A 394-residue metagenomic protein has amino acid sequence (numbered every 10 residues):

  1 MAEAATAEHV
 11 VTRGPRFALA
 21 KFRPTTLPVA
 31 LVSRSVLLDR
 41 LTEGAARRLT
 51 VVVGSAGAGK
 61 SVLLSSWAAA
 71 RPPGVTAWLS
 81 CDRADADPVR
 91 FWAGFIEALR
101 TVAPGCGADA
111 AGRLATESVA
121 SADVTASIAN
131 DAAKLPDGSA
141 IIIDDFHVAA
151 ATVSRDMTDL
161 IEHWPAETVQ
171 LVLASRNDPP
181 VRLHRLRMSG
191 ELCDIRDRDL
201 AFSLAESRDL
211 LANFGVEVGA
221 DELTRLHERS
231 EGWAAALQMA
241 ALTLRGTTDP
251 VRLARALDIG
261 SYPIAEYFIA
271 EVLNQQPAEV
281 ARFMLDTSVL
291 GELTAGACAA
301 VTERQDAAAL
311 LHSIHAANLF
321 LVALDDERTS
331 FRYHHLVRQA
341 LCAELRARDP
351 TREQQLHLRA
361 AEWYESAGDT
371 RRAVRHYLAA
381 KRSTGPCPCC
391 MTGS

Functional and structural regions predicted by a protein language model:
M1-A5, V51-V53, A58, L64-A69 (+6 more regions): C-terminal boundary/linker of central alpha/beta nucleotide-binding cores
A2-R16, A20-P24, S33-L37, V62-S65 (+7 more regions): Alpha-helical sensor/transducer elements of the RecA-like P-loop NTPase core
V29, S33-E43: Pre-Walker A adenine-sensing motif
E43, N130-L135, E162-T168: Conserved catalytic network of the ASCE P-loop NTPase/AAA+ motor domain
E43, S65-A70, E97, E162 (+4 more regions): Short, well-ordered alpha-helices that flank and scaffold nucleotide-derived cofactor binding pockets
A46-T50: Pre-Walker A (Motif I) flank of P-loop NTPase domains
A56-A58, V62-S139, F146-A150: Conserved phosphate-binding/catalytic loops and adjacent sensor/switch elements of nucleotide-binding enzymes, spanning
E279, R332, A343, P350-S394: Extended alpha-helical scaffolding segments used for macromolecular assembly and cargo binding
